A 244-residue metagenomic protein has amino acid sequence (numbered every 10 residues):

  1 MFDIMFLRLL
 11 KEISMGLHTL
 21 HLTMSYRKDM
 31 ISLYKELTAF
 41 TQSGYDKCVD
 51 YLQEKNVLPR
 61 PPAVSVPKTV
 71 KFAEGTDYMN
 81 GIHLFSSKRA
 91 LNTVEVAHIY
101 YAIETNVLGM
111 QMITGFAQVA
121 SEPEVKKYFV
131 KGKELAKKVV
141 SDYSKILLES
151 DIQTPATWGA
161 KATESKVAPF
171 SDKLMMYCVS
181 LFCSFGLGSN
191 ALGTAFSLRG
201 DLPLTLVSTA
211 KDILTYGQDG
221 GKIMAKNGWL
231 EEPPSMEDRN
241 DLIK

Functional and structural regions predicted by a protein language model:
M1-F6, T69-H98, T157-S180, K244: Acidic/His metal-coordination segments adjacent to aromatic residues that form catalytic metal sites in metalloenzymes
M5-K68: Hydrophobic, ordered structural segments
L7-M15, L37-C48, I99-I113, F129-L147 (+2 more regions): Alpha-helical transition-metal enzyme core signature, strongest for iron centers
L17-S25, G109-Q118, S189-S197: Well-ordered alpha-helical scaffold segments within catalytic/enzyme domains
Y26-K28, E122-P123, S197-G200: Short loop-to-helix capping motifs
E54-R60, S65, H83-A90, K145 (+3 more regions): Hydrophobic alpha-helical segments
G132-E134, K138-L174: A beta-strand-loop signature enriched in Asp, Gly, Thr, and Trp that corresponds to the sialidase/neuraminidase Asp-box
A168-K244: C-terminal functional regions that serve as terminal interaction/effector modules
